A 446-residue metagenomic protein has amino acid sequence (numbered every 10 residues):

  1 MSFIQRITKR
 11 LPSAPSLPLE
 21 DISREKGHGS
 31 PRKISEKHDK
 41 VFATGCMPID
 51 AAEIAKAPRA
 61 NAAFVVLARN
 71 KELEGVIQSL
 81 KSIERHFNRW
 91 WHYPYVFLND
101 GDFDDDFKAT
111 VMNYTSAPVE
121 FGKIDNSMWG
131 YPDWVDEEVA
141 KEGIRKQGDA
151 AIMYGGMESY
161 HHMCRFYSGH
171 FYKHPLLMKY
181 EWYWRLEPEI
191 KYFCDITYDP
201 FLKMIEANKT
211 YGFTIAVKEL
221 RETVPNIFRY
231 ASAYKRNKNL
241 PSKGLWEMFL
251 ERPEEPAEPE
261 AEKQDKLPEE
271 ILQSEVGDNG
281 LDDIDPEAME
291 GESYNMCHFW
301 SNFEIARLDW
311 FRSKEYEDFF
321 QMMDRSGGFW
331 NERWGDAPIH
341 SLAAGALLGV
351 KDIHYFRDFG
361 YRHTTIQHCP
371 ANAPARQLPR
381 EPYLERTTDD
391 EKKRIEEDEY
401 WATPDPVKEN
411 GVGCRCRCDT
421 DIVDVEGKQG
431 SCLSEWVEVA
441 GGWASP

Functional and structural regions predicted by a protein language model:
M1, Q5, N295-F299, D309-W310 (+1 more regions): C-terminal catalytic/acceptor-binding lobe
M1-H92, M112-K123, G130-I152, L378-T388 (+1 more regions): Juxtamembrane luminal stem/stalk of type II transmembrane Golgi/ER carbohydrate-processing enzymes
E74-S82, D105, T197-Y198, A337-P338: Well-ordered, non-membrane alpha-helical segments in soluble/globular domains
P94-G101: Short internal beta-strands
G101-F107: Short, charged/polar "capping" segments at the starts of alpha-helices and the immediately preceding loops
D149-C164, L176, I190-R325, R333 (+2 more regions): Conserved catalytic core of nucleotide-sugar-dependent glycosyltransferases
P175-W182: Short acidic donor-binding loop at the edge of a beta-strand
